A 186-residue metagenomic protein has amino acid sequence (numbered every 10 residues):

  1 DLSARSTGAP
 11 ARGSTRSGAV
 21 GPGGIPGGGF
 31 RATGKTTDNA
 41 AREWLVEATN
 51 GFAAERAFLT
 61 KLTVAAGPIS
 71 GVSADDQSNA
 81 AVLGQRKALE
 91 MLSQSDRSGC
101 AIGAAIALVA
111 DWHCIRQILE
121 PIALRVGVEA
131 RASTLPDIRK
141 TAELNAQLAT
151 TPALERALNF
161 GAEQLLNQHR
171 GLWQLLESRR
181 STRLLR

Functional and structural regions predicted by a protein language model:
D1-T36, A54, S95, C100-R116 (+1 more regions): Alpha-helical bundle segments that constitute or directly flank the non-heme di-iron/ferroxidase center
S6, P10, G18-I25, T36-A40 (+5 more regions): Short, contiguous, pocket-lining structural segments that sit at or immediately flank catalytic/ligand-binding sites
F30, T63, E120, N145 (+1 more regions): Hydrophobic residues within well-ordered, non-membrane alpha-helices that form the packing/core of soluble catalytic
N39-D137, S181, L185: Active-site-proximal alpha-helical scaffolds that flank and shape metal-associated catalytic sites
L89-M91, L144-P152: Short, charged/polar, low-complexity loop and linker segments that flank or interrupt alpha-helical bundles
L135-Q147: Short glycine/proline-rich, acidic loop/turn segments that cap or connect secondary-structure elements
P152-R186: Acidic, carboxylate-rich catalytic segments that either coordinate divalent cations
